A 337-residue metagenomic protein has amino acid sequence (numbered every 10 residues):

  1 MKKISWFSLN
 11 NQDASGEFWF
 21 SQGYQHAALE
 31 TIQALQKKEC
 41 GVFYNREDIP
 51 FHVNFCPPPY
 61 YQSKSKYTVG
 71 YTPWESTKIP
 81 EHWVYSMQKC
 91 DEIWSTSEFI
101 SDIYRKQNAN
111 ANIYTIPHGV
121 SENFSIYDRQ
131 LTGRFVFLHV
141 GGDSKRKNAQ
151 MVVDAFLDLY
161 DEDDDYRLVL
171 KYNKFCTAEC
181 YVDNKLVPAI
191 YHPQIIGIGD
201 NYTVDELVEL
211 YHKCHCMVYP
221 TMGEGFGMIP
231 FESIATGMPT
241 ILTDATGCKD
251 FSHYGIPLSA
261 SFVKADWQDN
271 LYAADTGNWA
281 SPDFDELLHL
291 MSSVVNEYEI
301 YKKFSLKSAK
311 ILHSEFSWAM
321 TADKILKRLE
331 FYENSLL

Functional and structural regions predicted by a protein language model:
M1-F55: N-terminal pre-catalytic "stem/leader" segment of glycosyltransferase-like enzymes
Q36-A109, D205-E206: Extended catalytic core of nucleotide-activated donor transferases of GT-like folds
Q130-K147, V153-F156, L168-L170: Conserved donor-binding/catalytic core segment of Leloir-type glycosyltransferases
E179-V208: Nucleotide-activated donor-binding/catalytic signature segment of Leloir-type glycosyltransferases, i.e., the conserved
E209-G225, A235-M238: Acidic donor-binding loop of glycosyltransferase active sites
P239-L242, P257-S259: Short hydrophobic beta-strand element within catalytic cores of glycosyltransferases and related nucleotide-activated
K249-S293: Change "using UDP/GDP/dTDP sugars" to "using nucleotide sugars
A280-H289, N296-K327: A charged, aromatic-enriched C-terminal amphipathic alpha-helix characteristic of glycosyltransferases across folds
